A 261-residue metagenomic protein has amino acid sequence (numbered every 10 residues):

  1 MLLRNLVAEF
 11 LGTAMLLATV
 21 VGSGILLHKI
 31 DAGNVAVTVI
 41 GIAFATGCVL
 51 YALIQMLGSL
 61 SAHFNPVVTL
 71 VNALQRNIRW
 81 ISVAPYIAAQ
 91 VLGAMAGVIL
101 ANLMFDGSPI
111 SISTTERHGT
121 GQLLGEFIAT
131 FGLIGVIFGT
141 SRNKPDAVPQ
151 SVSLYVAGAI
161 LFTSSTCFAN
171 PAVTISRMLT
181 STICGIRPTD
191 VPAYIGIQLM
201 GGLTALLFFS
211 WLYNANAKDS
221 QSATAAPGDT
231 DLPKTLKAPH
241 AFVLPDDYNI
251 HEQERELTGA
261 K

Functional and structural regions predicted by a protein language model:
M1-K261: Membrane-interface helix-loop junctions and terminal tails of multi-pass membrane proteins
